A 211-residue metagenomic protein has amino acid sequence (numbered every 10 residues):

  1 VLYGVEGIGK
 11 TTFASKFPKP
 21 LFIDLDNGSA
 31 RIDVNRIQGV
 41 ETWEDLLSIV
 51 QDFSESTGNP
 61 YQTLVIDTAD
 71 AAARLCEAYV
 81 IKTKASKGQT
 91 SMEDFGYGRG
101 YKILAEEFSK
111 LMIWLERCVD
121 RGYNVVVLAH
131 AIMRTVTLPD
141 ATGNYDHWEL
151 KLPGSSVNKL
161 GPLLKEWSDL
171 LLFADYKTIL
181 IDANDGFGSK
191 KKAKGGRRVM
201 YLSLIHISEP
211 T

Functional and structural regions predicted by a protein language model:
V1-I66, D70-A78: Conserved P-loop
F13, D45-Q51, E55, T63 (+3 more regions): Short beta-rich binding modules
P20-F22, V125, L171-F173: Short, well-ordered beta-strand core segments
D26-A30, D70-A71, A131-V136, K177-L180: Conserved nucleotide-binding/hydrolysis micro-motifs of P-loop NTPases
A71-P162: P-loop NTPase motor core
L160-L171: Structural recognition of alpha->loop->beta junctions
D169-L204: Active-site/pore-lining binding-face segments in mid-to-C-terminal subdomains
S203-T211: Residue-level detector of conserved catalytic or cofactor/ligand-binding positions in enzyme active sites
